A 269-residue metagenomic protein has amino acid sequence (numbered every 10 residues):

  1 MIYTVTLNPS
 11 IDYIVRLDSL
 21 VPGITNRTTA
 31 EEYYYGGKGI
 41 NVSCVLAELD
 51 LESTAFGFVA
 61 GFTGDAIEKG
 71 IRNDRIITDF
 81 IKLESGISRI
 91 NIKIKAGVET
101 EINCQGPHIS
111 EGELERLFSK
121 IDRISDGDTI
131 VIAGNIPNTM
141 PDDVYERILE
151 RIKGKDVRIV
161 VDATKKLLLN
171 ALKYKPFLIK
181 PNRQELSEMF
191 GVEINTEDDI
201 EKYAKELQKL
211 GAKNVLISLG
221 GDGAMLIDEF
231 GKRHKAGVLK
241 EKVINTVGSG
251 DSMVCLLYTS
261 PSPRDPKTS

Functional and structural regions predicted by a protein language model:
M1-V21: Positively charged, low-complexity intrinsically disordered leader regions
R27-I87: Substrate-binding N-lobe of the ribokinase-like
Y34-Y35, G39, V238-L257: Short glycine/threonine-rich catalytic loop with a Thr-x-Gly-x-Asp
L83, K93-D126: Conserved phosphate-binding/catalytic loop of the ribokinase/pfkB sugar-kinase fold
I90-K93, A224-L226: Short beta-strand scaffold segments in enzyme catalytic cores
E101-N103, D128-G134, D162, K180-E185: Short beta-strands and strand-loop turn motifs
E146-F230: Conserved phosphate/ATP/ADP-binding segment of small-molecule kinases
Y258-P263: Conserved small/polar residues in nucleotide/adenosyl-binding loops
